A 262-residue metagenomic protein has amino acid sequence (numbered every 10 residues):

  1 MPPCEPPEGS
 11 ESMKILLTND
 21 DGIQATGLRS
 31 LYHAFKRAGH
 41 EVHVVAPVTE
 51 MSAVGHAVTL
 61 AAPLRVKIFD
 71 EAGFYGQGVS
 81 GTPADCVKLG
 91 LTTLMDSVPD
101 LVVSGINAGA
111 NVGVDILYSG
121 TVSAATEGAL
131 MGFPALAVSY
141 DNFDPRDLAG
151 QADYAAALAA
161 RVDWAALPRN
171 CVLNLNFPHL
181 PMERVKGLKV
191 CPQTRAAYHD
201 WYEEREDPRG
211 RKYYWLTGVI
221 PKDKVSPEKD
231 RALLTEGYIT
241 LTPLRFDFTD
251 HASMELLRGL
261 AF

Functional and structural regions predicted by a protein language model:
M1-S12: Short, Lys/Arg-enriched N-terminal segments with co-localized hydrophobic residues within the first ~10-30 amino acids
I15, R29-T93, S97-V98: A cross-family phosphate/adenosyl-ligand binding-site feature
L17-Q24: Short, glycine-rich nucleotide/cofactor-binding loops
G90-D96, S123-P134: Alpha-helix C-terminal capping segments
L101: Short, Asp-centered acidic motifs that coordinate Mg2+ and/or phosphate in catalytic or ligand-binding sites
A110-S119: Glycine/threonine-rich flexible loop motifs
A129-Q151: Glycine-rich phosphate/pyrophosphate-binding loops and their adjacent beta-strand/loop elements at enzyme active sites
G150-F262: Electrostatically charged, flexible surface regions
